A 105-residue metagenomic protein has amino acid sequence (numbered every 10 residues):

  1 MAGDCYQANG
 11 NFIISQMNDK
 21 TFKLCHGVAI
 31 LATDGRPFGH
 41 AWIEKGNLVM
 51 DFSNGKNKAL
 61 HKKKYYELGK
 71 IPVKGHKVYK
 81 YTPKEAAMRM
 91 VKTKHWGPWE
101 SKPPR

Functional and structural regions predicted by a protein language model:
M1-R105: A structural boundary/capping signal
